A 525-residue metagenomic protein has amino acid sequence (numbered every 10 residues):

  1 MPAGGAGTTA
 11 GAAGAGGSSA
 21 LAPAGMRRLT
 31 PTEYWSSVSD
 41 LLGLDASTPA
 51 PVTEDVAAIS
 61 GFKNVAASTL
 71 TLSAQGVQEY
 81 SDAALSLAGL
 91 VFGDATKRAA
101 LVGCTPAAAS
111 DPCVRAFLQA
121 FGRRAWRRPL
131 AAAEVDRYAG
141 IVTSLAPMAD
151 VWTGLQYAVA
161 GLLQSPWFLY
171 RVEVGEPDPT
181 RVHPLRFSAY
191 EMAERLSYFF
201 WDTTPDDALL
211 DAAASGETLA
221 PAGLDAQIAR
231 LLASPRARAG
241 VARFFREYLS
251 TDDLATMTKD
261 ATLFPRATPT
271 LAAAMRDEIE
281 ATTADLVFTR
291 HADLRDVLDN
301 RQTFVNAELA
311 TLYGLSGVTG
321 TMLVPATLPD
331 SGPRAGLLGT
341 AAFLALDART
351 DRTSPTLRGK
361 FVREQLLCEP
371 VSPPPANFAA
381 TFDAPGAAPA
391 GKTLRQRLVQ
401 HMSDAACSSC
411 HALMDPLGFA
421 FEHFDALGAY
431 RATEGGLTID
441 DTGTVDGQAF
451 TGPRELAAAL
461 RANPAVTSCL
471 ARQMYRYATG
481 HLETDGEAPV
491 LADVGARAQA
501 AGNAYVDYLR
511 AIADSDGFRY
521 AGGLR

Functional and structural regions predicted by a protein language model:
M1-L21, G25: Ser/Thr-rich, Pro/Gly/Ala-heavy low-complexity intrinsically disordered linkers and tails of secreted extracellular
S19, L29, S39-A465, A471-R476 (+2 more regions): Active-site substrate-binding loop specific to GH73 endo-beta-N-acetylglucosaminidase modules in bacterial autolysins
R27, Y34: GGW-centered surface loops in extracellular recognition modules
A478-E483: Axial heme c-ligation environment in periplasmic c-type cytochrome domains
